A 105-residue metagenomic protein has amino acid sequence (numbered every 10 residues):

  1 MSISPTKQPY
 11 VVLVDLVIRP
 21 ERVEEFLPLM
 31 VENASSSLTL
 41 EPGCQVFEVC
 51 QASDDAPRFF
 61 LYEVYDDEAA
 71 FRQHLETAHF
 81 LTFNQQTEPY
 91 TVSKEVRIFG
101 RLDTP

Functional and structural regions predicted by a protein language model:
M1-Q8, E48-P57, N84-P105: Glycine-rich beta-strand-turn "strand-cap" elements at beta-sheet edges
I3-S4, F26, M30, F47 (+2 more regions): Hydrophobic alpha-helical segments with strong N-terminal bias
P5, S36-C44, V64-I98: An amphipathic, aromatic/His-enriched active-site/gating alpha helix that lines ligand/cofactor pockets
P5-L40: N-terminal first-folded block
P9-V17, V46-L75, R97: Short, well-ordered beta-strand segments in beta-rich or mixed alpha/beta enzyme and ligand-binding folds
E21, E32, D54-A56, D66 (+3 more regions): Short alpha-helical
